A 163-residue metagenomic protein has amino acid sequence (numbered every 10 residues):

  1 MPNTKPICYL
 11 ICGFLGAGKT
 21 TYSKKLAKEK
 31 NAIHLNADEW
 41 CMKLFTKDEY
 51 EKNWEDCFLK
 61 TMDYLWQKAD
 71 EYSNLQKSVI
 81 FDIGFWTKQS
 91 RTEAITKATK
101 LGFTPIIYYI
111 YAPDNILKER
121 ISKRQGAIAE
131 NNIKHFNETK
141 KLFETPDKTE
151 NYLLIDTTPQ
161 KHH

Functional and structural regions predicted by a protein language model:
M1-K5, Y72: Phosphate-binding P-loop
I11: Hydrophobic anchor at the beta1->P-loop junction of P-loop NTPases
F14-L15: The conserved Walker
G18: Conserved glycine(s) of the Walker
T21-K77: Conserved substrate/cofactor phosphate-moiety recognition/catalytic segment in nucleotide-dependent phosphotransferases
D56-P105: Glycine-rich phosphate-binding loop used to anchor ATP phosphates in small-molecule kinases, encompassing both
L101-R120: Conserved phosphate-donor/acceptor-positioning beta-strand/loop module used by diverse small-molecule
G126-H163: Small-molecule kinase domains that catalyze NTP-dependent phosphoryl transfer to phosphate-bearing small molecules
